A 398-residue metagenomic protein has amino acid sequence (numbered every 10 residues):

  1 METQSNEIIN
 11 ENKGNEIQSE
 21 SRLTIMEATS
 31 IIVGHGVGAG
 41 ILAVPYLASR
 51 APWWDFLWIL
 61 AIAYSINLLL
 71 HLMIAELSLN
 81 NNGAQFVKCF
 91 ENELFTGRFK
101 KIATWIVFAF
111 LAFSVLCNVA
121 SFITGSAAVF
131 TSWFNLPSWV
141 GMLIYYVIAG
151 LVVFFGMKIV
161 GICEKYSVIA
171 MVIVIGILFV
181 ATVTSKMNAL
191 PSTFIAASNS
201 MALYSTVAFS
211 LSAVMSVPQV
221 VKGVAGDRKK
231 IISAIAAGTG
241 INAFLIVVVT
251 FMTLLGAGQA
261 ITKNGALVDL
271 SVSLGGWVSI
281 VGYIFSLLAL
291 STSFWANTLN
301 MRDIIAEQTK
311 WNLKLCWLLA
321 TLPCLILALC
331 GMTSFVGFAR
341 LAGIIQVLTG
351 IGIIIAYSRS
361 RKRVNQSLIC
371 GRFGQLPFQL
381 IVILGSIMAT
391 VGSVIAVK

Functional and structural regions predicted by a protein language model:
M1-Y46, A51, L68-L72, G226 (+1 more regions): Membrane-interface "cap" regions at the ends of multi-pass membrane proteins
N12-S19, S138-I144, I148, G156-K158 (+1 more regions): Helix-loop-helix junctions that connect adjacent transmembrane segments in multi-pass membrane transporters
N15-E27, P52-L60, M73-N118, T131-S138 (+3 more regions): Transmembrane-helix boundary/entry motifs in multi-pass membrane transporters
E20, W139-I144, A237-L245, T250-N264 (+3 more regions): Loop-to-transmembrane helix boundary motifs in multi-pass membrane proteins
T29-H35, T104-A112, T131-G156, M171-F179 (+3 more regions): Transmembrane alpha-helical segments of multi-pass small-molecule transport proteins
P45-P52, T124-S138, K158-S167, G265-L290 (+2 more regions): Transmembrane helix-loop boundary segments of multi-pass membrane transporters
K88-R98, F122-M142, K222-D227, S233-F244 (+1 more regions): Helix-loop-helix connectors at the membrane interface of multi-pass transporters/channels
V174-L178, L288-N297, W317-P323, A342-S367: Hydrophobic alpha-helical segments of multi-pass membrane transport proteins
